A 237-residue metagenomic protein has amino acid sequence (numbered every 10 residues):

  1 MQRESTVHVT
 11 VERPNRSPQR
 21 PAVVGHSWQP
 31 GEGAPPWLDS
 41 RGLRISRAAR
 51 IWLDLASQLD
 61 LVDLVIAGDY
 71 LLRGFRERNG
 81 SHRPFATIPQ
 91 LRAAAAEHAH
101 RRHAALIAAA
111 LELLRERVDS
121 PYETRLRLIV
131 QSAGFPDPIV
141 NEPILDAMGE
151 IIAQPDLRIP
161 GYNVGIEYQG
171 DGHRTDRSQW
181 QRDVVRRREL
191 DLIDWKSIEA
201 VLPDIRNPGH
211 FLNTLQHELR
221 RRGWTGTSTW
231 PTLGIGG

Functional and structural regions predicted by a protein language model:
M1-R102, R220-R221, G226-G237: Short gly/ser-rich loop at a beta-strand->alpha-helix junction or flexible surface loop bordering the NTP-binding
F75-R76, S81-G237: Surface segments flanking catalytic/ligand-binding clefts of nucleic-acid enzymes
